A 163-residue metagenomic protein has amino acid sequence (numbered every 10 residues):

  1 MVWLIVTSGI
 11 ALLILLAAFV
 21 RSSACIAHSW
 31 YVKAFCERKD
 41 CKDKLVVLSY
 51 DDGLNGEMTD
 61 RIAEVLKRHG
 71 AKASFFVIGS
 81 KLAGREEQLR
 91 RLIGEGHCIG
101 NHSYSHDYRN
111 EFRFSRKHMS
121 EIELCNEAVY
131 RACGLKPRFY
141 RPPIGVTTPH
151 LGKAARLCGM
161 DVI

Functional and structural regions predicted by a protein language model:
M1-G9: Feature marks short, highly hydrophobic, charge-poor N-terminal signal-anchor/signal peptide-like helices that anchor
G9-A17: Transmembrane alpha-helices and immediately adjacent membrane-cytoplasm interface residues in multi-pass integral
A17-A24, K44-V46, K153-I163: Acidic/glycine-enriched edge-of-secondary-structure segments
R21-N110, E121-A128, L135-P137: Active-site beta->alpha N-cap acidic-glycine motif
E64, H106-I163: Catalytic domains of cell-wall/extracellular-matrix polysaccharide-remodeling enzymes, centered on de-N-acetylation
